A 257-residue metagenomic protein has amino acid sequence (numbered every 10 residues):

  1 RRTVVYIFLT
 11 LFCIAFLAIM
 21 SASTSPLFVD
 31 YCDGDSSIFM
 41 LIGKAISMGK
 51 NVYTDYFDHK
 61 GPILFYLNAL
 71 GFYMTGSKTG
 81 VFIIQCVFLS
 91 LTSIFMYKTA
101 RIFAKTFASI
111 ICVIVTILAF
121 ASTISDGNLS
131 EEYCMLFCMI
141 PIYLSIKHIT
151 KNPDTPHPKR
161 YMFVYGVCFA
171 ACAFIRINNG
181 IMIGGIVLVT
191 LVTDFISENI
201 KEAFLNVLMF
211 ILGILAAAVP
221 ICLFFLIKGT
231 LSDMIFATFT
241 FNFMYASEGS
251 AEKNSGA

Functional and structural regions predicted by a protein language model:
R1-S23, R101, K159-M162, L205-L212: Start-transfer (signal-anchor) and selected internal transmembrane alpha helices of multi-pass inner/ER membrane
P62, Y66, M74-I94: Loop-to-helix entry region of an early transmembrane alpha helix in multi-pass inner-membrane enzymes
I83-F103, I140-L144: Transmembrane-helix motifs of polytopic, lipid-linked glycan transferases
M96-L118, M135-L136, P153-R160: Transmembrane-helix signature of polytopic, membrane-embedded enzymes that assemble or transfer cell-envelope glycans
I124-C134, G229: Short acidic/glycine- and proline-prone juxtamembrane loop motifs at membrane-interface regions of multi-pass membrane
P141-V164, I196-E198: Membrane-interface transmembrane helices that cradle and orient dolichyl/undecaprenyl
R160-I177, I183-T190, A216, I221: Membrane-interface alpha helices of multi-pass inner-membrane proteins
M182-L215, L223-I227: Perimembrane helix-loop-helix junctions
